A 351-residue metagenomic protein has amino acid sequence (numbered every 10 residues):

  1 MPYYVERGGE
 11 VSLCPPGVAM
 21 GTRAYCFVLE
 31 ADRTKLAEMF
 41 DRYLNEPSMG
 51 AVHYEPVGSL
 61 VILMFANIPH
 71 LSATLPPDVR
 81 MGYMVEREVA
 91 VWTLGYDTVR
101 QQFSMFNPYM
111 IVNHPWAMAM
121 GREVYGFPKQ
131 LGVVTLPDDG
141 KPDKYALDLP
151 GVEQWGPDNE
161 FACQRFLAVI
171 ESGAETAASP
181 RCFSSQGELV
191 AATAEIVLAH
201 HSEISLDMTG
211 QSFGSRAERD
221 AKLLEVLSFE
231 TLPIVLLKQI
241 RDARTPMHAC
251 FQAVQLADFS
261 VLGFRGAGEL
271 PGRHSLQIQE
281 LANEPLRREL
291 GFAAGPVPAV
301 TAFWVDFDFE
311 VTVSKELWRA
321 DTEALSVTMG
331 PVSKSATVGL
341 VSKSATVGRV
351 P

Functional and structural regions predicted by a protein language model:
P2, D32, H114-P115, E284: Alpha-helix initiation/capping motif
P2-E10, G121-P351: Interaction-surface and assembly-scaffold signal
Y3-Y4, Y25, Y43, Y54 (+5 more regions): Sequence-level detector for tyrosine residue identity
G8-H70: N-terminal ordered "arm"
F40-R42, D78, M120-E123: Surface-exposed beta-strand edges and their flanking turn/coil or helix-capping segments
P47-M105: Extended, compositionally biased
V89-Q130: A glycine- and small-residue-enriched flexible loop/hinge signal that marks low-structured segments
